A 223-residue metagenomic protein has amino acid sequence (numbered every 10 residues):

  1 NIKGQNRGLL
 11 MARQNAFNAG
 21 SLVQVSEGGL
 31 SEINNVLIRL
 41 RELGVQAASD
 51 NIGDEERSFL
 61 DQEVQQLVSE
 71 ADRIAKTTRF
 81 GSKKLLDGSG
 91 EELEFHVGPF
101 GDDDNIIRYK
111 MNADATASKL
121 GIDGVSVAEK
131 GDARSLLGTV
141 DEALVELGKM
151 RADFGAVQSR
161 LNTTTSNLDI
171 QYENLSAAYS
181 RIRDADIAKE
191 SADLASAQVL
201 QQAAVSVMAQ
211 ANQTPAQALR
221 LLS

Functional and structural regions predicted by a protein language model:
N1-S223: Primary detection of the long, small/polar-rich alpha-helical "axial" segments characteristic of bacterial flagellar
